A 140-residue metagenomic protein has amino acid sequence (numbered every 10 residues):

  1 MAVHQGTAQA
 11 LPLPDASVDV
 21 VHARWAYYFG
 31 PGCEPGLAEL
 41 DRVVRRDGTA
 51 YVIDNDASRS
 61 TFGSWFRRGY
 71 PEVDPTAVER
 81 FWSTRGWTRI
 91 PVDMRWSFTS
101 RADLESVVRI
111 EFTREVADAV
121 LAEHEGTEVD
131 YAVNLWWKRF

Functional and structural regions predicted by a protein language model:
M1-L11: Class I SAM-dependent methyltransferase SAM/SAH-binding core
Q9-V21: A short acidic, Gly/Pro-enriched loop at the edge of an enzyme's catalytic core that lines a small-molecule cofactor
P14, G32-C33, T61-G63: Short glycine-/acidic-enriched loop or helix-start segments at secondary-structure transitions that form or flank
D19-E34, D56: A short SAM/SAH-binding and catalytic strip from SAM-dependent methyltransferases
H22, R68-P71, V107-V108: Short, hinge-like loop/turn segments at secondary-structure boundaries
E34-T49: A short glycine-rich, Lys/Arg-flanked "PGG" loop and its adjoining helix->strand segment in the class I
T49-F81: Conserved class I S-adenosyl-L-methionine
F81-S83, T88-F140: Conserved Class I S-adenosyl-L-methionine
